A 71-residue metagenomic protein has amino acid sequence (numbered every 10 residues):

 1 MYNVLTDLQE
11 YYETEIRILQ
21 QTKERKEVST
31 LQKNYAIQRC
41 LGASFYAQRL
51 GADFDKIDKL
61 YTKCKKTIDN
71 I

Functional and structural regions predicted by a protein language model:
M1-T30: N-terminal acidic leader/helix
L31-N70: Short, charge-rich amphipathic interface segments used for partner binding and complex assembly
